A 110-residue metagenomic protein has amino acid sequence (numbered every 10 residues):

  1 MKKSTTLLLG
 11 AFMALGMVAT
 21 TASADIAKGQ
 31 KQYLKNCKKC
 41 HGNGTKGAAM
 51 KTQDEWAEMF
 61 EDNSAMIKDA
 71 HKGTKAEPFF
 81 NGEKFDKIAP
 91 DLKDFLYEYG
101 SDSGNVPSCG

Functional and structural regions predicted by a protein language model:
M1-L9: Bacterial N-terminal signal peptides that target proteins for export
A14-Q32, T45-A48: Electrostatic cytochrome c docking/interface patches
I26, Q30-Y33, A49, Q53 (+2 more regions): Solvent-exposed, acidic/flexible segments
Y33-G44, L92: The canonical Cys-X-X-Cys-His
K39, N43-D62: His/Cys-centered metal/cofactor-coordination and adjacent catalytic loops
S64-A89: Short Fe-S-cluster ligation motifs
F80-G110: C-terminal capping alpha-helices of c-type cytochrome domains
